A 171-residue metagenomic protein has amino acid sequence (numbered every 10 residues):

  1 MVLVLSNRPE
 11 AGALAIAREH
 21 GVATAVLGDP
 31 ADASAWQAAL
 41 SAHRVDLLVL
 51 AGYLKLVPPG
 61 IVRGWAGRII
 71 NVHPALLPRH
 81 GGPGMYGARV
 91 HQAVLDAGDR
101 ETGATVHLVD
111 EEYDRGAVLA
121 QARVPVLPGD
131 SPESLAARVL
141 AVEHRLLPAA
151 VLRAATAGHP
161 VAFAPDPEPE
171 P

Functional and structural regions predicted by a protein language model:
M1-P171: One-carbon transfer enzymes
